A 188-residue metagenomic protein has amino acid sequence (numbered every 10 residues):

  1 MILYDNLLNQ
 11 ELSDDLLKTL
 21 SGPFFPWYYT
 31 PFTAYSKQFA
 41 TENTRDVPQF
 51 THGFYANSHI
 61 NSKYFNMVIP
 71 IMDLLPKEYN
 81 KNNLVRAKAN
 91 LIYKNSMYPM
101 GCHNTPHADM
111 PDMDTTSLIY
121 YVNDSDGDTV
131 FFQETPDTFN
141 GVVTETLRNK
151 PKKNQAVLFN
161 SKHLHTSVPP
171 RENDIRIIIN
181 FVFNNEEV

Functional and structural regions predicted by a protein language model:
M1-K81: Non-heme Fe(II)/2-oxoglutarate
S58, S62-I179, F183-V188: Catalytic core of non-heme Fe(II) oxygenases with the double-stranded beta-helix
